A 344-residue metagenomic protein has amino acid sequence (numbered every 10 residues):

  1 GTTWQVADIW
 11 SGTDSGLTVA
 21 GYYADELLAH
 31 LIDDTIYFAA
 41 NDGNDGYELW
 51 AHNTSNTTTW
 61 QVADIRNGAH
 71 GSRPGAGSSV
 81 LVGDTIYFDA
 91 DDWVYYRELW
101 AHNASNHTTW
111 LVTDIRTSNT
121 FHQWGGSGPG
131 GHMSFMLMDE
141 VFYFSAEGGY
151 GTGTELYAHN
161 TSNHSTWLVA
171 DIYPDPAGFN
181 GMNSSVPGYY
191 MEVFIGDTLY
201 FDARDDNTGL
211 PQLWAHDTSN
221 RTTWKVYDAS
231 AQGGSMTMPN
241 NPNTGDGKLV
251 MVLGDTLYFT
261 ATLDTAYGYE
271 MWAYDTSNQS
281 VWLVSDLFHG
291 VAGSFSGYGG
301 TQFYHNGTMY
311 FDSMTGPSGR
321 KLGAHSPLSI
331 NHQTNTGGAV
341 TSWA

Functional and structural regions predicted by a protein language model:
G1-L328: Feature 14080 marks short, conserved micro-sites in well-ordered regions that are central to protein function
L328-W343: Boundary/junction segments of secreted and surface-exposed precursor proteins
